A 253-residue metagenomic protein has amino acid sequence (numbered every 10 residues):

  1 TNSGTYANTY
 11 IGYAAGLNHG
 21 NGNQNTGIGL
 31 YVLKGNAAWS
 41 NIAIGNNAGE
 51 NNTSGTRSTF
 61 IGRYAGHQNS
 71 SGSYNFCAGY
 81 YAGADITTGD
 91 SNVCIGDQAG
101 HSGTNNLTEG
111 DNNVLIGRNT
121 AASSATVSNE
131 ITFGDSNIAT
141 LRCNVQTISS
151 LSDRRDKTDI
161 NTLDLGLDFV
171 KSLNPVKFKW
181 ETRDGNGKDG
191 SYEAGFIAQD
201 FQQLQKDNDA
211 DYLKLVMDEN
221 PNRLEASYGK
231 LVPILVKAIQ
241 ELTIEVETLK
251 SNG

Functional and structural regions predicted by a protein language model:
T1-S152: Glycine- and small/polar-enriched repetitive beta-structure motifs of secreted/surface proteins
L151-G253: Intramolecular chaperone/auto-protease modules of tailspike-like proteins
